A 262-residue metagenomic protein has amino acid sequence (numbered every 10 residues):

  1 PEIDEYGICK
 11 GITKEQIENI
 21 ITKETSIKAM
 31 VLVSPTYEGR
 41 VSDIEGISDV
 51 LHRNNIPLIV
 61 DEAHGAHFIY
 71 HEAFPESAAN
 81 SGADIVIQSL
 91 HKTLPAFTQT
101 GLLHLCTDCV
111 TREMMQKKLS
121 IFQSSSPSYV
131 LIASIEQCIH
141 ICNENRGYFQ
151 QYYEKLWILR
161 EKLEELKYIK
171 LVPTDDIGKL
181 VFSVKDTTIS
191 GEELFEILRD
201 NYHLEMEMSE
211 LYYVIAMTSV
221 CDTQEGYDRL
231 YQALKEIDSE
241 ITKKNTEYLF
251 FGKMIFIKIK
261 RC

Functional and structural regions predicted by a protein language model:
P1-V172: Conserved PLP-enzyme active-site core in the AAT-like
I158-C262: Conserved C-terminal alpha-helix-loop-beta "cap" of PLP-dependent enzymes that closes/shapes the active-site mouth
